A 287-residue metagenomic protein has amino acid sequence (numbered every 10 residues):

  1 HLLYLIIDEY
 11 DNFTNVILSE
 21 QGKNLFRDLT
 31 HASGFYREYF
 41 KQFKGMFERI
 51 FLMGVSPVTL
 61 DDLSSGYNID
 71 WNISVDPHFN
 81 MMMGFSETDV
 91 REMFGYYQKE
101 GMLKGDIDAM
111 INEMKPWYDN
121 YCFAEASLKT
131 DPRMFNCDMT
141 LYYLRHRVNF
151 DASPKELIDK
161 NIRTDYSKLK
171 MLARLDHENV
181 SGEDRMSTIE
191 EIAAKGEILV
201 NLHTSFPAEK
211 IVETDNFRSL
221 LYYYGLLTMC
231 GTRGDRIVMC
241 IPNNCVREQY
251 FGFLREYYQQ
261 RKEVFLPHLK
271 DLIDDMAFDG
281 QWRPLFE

Functional and structural regions predicted by a protein language model:
L2-L29: Conserved P-loop NTPase "ATPase switch" module shared by AAA+ and STAND
Y4-E9, R49-G54, M134, T228-G231: A structural signal for short, well-ordered beta-strand segments and their strand-loop junctions that often border
D8-E9, F43-Y67: A short beta-strand-to-loop transition that corresponds to the Sensor-1 phosphate-sensing loop of AAA+ P-loop ATPases
D11-N12, S56-D62, M81, D89 (+3 more regions): Conserved nucleotide-binding/hydrolysis micro-motifs of P-loop NTPases
E20, K41-E48, E100-K104: Secondary-structure transition/capping motifs at alpha-helix termini and the adjoining loop/turn into the next element
L25-I50: Substrate-engagement module of ASCE P-loop NTPases
T59-S65, I73-R145: Amphipathic alpha-helical segments of the small helical/lid subdomains adjacent to P-loop NTPase cores
D70, R133-E287: Extended alpha-helical interface modules used as scaffolds for assembling large macromolecular complexes
